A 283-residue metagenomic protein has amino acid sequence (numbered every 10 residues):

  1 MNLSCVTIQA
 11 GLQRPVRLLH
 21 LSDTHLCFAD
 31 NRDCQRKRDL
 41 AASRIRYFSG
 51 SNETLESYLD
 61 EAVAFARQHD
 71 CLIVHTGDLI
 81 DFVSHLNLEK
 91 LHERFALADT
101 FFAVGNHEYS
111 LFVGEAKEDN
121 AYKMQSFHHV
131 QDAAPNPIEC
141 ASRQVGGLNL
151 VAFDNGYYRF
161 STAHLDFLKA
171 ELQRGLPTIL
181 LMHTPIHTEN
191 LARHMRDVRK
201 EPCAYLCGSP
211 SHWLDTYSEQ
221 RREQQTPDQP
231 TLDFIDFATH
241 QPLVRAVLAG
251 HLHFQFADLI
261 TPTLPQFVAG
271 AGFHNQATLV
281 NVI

Functional and structural regions predicted by a protein language model:
M1-L86: N-terminal active-site segment of His-dependent metallophosphoesterases
V6-A10, S84-I179, P202-L206, A257-N281: Extended active-site neighborhood of metal-dependent phosphoesterases/phosphodiesterases
L12-R38, Y109, L181-Y205: Short, solvent-exposed beta-strand-terminating loops
L18-H20, H75, F102-A103, L180 (+1 more regions): Residue-level marker for buried hydrophobic side chains located in beta-strands that build the well-ordered beta-sheet
D23, G77-D78, G105-N106, H183 (+1 more regions): Active-site glycine-centered loops adjacent to acidic/histidine catalytic or metal-binding residues that shape
L26, I80-D81, E108, N149 (+2 more regions): Short active-site segment of divalent metal-dependent hydrolases/proteases that encodes the spacing between
F48-L55, L59-D60, A103-V113, T188 (+1 more regions): A short, conserved beta-to-alpha structural element at the edge of catalytic cores that scaffolds binding
E61-L72, N149, Y158-D258: His/acidic metal-ligating clusters that form di-metal
